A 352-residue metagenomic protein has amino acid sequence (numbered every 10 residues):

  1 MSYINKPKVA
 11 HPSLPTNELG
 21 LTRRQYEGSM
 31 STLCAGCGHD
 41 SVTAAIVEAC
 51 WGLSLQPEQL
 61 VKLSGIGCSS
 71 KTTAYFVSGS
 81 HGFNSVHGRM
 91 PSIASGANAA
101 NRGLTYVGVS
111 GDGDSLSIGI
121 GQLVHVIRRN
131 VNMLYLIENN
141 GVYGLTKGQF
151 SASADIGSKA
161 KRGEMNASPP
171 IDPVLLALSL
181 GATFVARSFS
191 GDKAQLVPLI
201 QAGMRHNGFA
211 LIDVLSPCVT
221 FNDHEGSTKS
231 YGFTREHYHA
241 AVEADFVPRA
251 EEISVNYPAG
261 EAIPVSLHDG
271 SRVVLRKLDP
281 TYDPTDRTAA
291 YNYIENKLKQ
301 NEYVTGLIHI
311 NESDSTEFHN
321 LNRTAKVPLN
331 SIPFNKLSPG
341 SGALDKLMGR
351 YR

Functional and structural regions predicted by a protein language model:
M1-L104, N330-R352: Thiamine diphosphate
S2-L19, T220-R352: Flexible, low-complexity linker and terminal segments
S29, Q56-L60, G79-H81, A100-Y106 (+5 more regions): Short coil/turn connectors at secondary-structure junctions
A35, G108-S110, F184-F189: Short catalytic-loop micro-motif centered on adjacent basic/acidic residues
D40-A45, P57, G88, S92 (+10 more regions): Conserved active-site and cofactor/substrate-binding residues in soluble primary-metabolism enzymes
G65-I66, V214-P217, H309-E312: Short, well-ordered beta-to-alpha junction loops that form the rim of enzyme active sites and present histidine/acidic
I66-V142, Q195-V197: Thiamine diphosphate
S117-I118, H125-M133, E138, V142-D283: Glycine-rich ThDP/TPP pyrophosphate-binding loop and its adjacent helix/strand module within ThDP-dependent enzymes
